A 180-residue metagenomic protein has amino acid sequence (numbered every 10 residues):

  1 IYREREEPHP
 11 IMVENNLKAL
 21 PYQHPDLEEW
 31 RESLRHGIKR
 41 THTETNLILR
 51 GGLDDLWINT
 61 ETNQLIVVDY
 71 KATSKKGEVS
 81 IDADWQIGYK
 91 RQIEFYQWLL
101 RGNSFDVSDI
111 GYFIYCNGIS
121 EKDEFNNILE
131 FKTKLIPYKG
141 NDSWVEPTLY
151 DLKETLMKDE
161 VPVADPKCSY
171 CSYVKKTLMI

Functional and structural regions predicted by a protein language model:
I1, Y70, Y96, C168 (+1 more regions): Broad hydrophobic/π-residue packing in well-ordered secondary structure
I1-Q64, I180: Metal-dependent nuclease catalytic cores that hydrolyze phosphodiester bonds in DNA/RNA, characterized by
Y2-R5, L100, L149, K153: Hydrophobic residues within well-ordered, non-membrane alpha-helices that form the packing/core of soluble catalytic
E4, C116, C171-V174: Structured loops at beta-to-helix junctions and adjacent beta-edge loops in soluble globular domains
H9-E14, Q86, F95, D165-S169: Short, structured coil/loop segments at alpha-helix boundaries
H9-I11, G102-S108, L152-V163: Surface-exposed helix-capping loop/turn segments at secondary-structure junctions
S33-P147: Mg2+/Mn2+-dependent nuclease catalytic core
V145, Y150-I180: Cysteine-cluster motifs in flexible loop/terminal segments that predominantly coordinate metals
